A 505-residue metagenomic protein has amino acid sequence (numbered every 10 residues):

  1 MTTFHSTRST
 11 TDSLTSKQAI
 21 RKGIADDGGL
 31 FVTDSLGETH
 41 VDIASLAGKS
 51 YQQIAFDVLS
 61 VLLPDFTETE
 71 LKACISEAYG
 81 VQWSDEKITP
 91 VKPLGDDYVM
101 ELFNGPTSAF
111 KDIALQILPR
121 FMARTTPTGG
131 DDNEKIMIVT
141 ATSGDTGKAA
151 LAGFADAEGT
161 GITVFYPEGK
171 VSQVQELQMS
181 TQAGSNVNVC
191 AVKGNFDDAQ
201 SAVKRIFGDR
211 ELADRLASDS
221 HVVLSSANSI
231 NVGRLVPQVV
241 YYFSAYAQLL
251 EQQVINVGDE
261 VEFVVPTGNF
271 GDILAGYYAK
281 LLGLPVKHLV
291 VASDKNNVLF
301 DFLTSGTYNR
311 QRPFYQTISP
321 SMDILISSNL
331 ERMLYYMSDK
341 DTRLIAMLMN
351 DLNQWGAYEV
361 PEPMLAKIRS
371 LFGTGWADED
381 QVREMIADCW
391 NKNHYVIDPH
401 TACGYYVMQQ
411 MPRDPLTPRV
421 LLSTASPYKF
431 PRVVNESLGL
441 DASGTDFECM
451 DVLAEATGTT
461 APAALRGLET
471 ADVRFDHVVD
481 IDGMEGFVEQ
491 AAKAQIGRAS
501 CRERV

Functional and structural regions predicted by a protein language model:
M1-S500: PLP-dependent amino-acid enzyme catalytic core
R502-V505: Positively charged, low-complexity/disordered segments
